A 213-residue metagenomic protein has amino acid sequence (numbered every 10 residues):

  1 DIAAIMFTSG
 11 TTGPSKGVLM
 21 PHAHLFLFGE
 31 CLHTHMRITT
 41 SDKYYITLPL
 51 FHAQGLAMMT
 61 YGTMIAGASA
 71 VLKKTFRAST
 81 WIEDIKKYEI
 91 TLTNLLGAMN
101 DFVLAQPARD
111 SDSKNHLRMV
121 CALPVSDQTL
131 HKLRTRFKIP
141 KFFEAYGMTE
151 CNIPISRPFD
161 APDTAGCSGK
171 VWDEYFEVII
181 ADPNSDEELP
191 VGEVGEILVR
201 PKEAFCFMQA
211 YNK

Functional and structural regions predicted by a protein language model:
A3, K43-I46, F51, I197-L198: Short, well-ordered beta-strand segments
A3-L27, P158: Conserved AMP-binding A3 loop
K16-L19, I46-T47, A68-T75, F143: Short beta-strand->loop structural element characteristic of the AMP-binding/adenylate-forming
F26-K43, F51-T91, Q106, E177: Conserved AMP-binding/adenylation subdomain of ANL enzymes
I65, I82, K87-L95, L104-A165 (+3 more regions): Gly/Ser/Thr-rich phosphate-binding loop
R77, M99-N100, S126: Alpha-helix capping/helix-boundary segments
L96-M99, E203: Beta->alpha turn/N-cap motifs
D173, E187-K213: Conserved ATP/PPi-binding loop(s) of AMP-dependent carboxylate-activating enzymes
